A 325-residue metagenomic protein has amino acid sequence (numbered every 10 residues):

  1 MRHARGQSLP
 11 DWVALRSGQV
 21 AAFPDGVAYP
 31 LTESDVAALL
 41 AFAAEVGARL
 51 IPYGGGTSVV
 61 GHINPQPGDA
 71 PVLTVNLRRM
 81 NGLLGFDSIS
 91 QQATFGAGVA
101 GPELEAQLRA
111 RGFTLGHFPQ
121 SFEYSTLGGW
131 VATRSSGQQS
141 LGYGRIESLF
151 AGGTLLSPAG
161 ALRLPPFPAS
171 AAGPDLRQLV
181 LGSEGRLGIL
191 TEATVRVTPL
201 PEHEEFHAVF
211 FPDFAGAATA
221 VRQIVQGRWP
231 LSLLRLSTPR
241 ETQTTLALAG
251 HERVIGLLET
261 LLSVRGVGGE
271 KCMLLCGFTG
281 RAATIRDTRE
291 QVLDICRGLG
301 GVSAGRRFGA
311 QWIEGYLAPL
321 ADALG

Functional and structural regions predicted by a protein language model:
M1-A41, V59-Q91, Q243-L248, G309-G325: N-terminal flexible segment immediately upstream of the FAD-binding catalytic core in FAD-dependent oxidoreductases
M1-L15, A218, R222-G325: C-terminal substrate-recognition/cap domain of FAD-linked oxidoreductases
W12-F23, N81-L84, R186-E202, R265-C272 (+1 more regions): Residues forming anionic-ligand binding surfaces in small-molecule and nucleic-acid pockets of primarily soluble enzymes
D25-L31, E205-P212, L274-F278: Short, well-ordered beta-strand elements within core beta-sheets of diverse protein domains
N81-P239: FAD-binding subdomain of flavoenzyme oxidoreductases
